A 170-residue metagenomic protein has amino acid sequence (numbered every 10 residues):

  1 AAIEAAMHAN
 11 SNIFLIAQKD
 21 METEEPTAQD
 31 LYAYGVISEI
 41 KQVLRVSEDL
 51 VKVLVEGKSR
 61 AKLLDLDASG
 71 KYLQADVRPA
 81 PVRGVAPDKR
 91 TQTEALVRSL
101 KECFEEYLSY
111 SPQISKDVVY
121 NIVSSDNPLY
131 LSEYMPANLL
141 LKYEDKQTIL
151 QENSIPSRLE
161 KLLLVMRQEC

Functional and structural regions predicted by a protein language model:
A1-C170: N-terminal low-complexity, acidic/polar interaction/targeting segments
